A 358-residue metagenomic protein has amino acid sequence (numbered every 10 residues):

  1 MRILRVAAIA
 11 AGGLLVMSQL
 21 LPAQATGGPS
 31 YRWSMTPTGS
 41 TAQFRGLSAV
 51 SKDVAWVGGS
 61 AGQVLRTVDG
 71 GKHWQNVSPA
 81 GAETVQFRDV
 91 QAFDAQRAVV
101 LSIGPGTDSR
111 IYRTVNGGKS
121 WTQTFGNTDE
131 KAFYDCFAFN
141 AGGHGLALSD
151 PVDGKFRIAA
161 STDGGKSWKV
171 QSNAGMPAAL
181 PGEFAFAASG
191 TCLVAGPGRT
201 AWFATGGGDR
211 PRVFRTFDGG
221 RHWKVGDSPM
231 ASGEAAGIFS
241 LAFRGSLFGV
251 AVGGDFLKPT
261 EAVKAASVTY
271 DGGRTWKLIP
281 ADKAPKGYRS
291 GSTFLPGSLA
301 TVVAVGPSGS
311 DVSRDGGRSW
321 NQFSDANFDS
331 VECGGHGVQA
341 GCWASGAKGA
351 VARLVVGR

Functional and structural regions predicted by a protein language model:
I3-L21, A25: Secretory targeting and sorting signals
T26-R358: Residue-level hotspots at or immediately adjacent to binding/recognition sites across diverse folds
